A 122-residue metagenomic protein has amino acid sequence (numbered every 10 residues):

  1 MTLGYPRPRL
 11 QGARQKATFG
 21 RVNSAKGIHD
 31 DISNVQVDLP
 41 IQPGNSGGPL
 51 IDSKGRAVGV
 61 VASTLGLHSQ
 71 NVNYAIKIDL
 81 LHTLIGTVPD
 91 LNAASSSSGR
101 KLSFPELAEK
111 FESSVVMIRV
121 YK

Functional and structural regions predicted by a protein language model:
M1-N34, Q42, V61-N73: Flexible, gly/ser-rich surface segments that form the specificity/activation loops bordering the active-site cleft
F19, N34, G47, V58 (+3 more regions): Extracytoplasmic/secreted envelope proteins and their assembly/folding machinery, especially bacterial periplasmic
G27, R56, V60, G86-A93: Sec-exported extracytoplasmic/periplasmic mature domains
I28-D30, P43, I51-S53, A108-E112: Extracellular/periplasmic catalytic domains that process cell-envelope and extracellular macromolecules
V37: RNase H-like polynucleotidyl transferase catalytic core
P40-V61: Catalytic nucleophile loop of clan PA
G86-K122: N-terminal activation segment of mature serine protease catalytic domains
